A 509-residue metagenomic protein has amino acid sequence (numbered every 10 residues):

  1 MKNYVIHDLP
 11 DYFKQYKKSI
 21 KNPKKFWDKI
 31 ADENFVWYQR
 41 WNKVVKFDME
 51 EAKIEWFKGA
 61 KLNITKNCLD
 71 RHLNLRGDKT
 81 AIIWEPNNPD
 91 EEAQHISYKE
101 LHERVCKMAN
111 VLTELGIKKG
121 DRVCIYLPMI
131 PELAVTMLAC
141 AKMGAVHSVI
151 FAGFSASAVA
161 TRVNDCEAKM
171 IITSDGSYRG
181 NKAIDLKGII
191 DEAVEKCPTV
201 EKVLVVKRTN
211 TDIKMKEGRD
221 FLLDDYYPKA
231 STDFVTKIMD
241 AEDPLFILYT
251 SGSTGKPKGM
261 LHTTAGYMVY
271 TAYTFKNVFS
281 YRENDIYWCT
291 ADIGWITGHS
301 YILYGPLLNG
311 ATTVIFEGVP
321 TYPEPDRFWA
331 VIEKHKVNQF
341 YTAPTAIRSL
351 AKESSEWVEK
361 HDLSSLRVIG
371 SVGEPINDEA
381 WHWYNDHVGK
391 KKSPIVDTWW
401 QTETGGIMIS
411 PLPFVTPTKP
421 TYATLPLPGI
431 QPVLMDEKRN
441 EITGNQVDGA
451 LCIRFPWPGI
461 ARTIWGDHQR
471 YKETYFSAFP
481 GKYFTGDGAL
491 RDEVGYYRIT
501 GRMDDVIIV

Functional and structural regions predicted by a protein language model:
M1-I96, E100-E103, K107-N110, I189 (+2 more regions): N-lobe entry segment of adenylate-forming
T65, I82-L138, S155-A160, M215 (+2 more regions): Conserved AMP-binding/adenylate-forming core of the ANL superfamily
D78-T80, L204-V205, K216-Y249, K256 (+2 more regions): Conserved pre-ATP/AMP-binding loop-to-beta segment of ANL
P89-D90, M170-A241, E353-S354: ANL superfamily adenylate-forming
L127, S148-N164, G176-D185, G266 (+2 more regions): ATP-dependent adenylate-forming carboxylate-activation enzymes
M268-I286, I296-Q339, E353: Conserved AMP-binding/adenylation subdomain of ANL enzymes
L308-A311, N338-T342, A351-P420, Q431: Gly/Ser/Thr-rich phosphate-binding loop
T443, C452-V509: Conserved ATP-binding/catalytic segment of the ANL
